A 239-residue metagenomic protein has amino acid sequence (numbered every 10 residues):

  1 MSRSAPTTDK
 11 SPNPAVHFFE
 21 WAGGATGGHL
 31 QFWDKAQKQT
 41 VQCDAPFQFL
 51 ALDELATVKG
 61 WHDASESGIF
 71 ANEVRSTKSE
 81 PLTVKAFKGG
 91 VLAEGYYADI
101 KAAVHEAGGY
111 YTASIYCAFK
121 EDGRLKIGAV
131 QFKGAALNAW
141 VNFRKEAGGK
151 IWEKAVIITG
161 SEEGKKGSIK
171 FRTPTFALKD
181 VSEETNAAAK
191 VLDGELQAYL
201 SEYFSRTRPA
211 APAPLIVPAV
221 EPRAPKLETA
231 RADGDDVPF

Functional and structural regions predicted by a protein language model:
M1-G123, K165-F171, K179-V181, D236-P238: OB-fold ssDNA-binding interfaces and closely related basic DNA-contact patches used across DNA replication/repair
M1-G23, A198-F239: Acidic, gly/ser/pro-rich intrinsically disordered tails
D53-A56, T83, A93, D193 (+4 more regions): Compositionally biased amphipathic helical and low-complexity segments enriched in hydrophobic
Y111-F176: Extended serine/threonine-enriched, polar tracts that run as long, contiguous segments within proteins
S161-P222: Accessory, usually C-terminal, subdomains that scaffold auxiliary metal cofactors
